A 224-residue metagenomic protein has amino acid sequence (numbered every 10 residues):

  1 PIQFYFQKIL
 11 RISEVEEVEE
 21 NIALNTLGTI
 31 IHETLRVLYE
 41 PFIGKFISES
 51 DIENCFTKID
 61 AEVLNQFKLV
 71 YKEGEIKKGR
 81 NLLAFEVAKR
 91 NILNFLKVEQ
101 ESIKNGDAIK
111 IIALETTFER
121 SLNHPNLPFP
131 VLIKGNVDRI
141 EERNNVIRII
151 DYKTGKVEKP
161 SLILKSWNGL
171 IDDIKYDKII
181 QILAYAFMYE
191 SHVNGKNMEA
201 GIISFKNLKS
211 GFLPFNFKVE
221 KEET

Functional and structural regions predicted by a protein language model:
P1-V37: C-terminal, charged and often intrinsically disordered regions of DNA end-processing helicases and nucleases
I2, A23, L27, I31 (+5 more regions): Hydrophobic (often cysteine-bearing) scaffold residues that line and stabilize catalytic clefts of nucleotide/cofactor
I2-S13, E62-K68, I147-L164, S204 (+1 more regions): Active-site-adjacent bridging/hinge elements
I12-E20, G44-S48, I171: Short, polar/flexible loop-turn hinges at active-site or ligand-entry regions and domain interfaces
E20, T26-I30, L38, I149 (+2 more regions): C-terminal substrate/ligand-recognition segments
E33-T117, S121-N123, L213-E223: A non-catalytic, helix-rich entry segment at domain boundaries
I111-H192: Non-catalytic protein-protein interaction segments used by genome-maintenance enzymes to assemble and couple activities
P160-L164, A184-E223: Substrate-binding beta-hairpin/strand module that engages nucleic acids
